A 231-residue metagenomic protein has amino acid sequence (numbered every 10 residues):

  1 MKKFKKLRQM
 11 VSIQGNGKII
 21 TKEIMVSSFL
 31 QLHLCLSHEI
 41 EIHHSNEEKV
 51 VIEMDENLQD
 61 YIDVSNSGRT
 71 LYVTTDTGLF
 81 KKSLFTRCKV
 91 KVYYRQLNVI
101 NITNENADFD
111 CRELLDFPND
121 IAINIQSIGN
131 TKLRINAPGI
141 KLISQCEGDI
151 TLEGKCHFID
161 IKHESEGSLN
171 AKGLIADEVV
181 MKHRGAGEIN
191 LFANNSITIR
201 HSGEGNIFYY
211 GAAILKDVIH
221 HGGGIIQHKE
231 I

Functional and structural regions predicted by a protein language model:
M1-I231: Intrinsically disordered, low-complexity terminal regions
